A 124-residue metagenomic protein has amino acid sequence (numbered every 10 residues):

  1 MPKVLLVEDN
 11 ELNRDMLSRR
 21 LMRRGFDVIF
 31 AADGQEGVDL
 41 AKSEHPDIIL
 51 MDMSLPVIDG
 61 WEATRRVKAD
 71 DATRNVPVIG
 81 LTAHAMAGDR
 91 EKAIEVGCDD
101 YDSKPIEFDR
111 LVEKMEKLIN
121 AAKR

Functional and structural regions predicted by a protein language model:
E8: Conserved acidic carboxylate
D15-R23: Charged docking surfaces used in two-component/phosphorelay signaling
G25-A32, L40: Short hydrophobic/Thr-rich beta-strand motif most characteristic of the beta2 strand and flanking loop of CheY-like
E44-L50, L55: Active-site beta3 strand of CheY-like receiver
P56-V57, R65, R74, M86 (+1 more regions): The feature encodes the CheY-like receiver
P105-M115: C-terminal output helix
